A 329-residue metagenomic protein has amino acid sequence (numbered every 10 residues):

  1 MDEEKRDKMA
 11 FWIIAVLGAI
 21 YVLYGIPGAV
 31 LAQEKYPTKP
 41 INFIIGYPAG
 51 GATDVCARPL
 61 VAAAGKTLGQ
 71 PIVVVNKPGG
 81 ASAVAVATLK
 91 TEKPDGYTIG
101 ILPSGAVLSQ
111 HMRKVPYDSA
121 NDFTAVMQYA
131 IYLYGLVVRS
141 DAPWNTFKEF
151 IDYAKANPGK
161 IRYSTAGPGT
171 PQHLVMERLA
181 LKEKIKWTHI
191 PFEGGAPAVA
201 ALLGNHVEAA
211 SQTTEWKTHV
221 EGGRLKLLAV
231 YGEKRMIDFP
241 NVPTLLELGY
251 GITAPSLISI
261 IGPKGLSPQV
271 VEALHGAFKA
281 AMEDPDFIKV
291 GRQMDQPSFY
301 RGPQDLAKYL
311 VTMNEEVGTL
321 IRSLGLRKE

Functional and structural regions predicted by a protein language model:
M1-T38, E329: Short, low-complexity disordered leader/linker segments with a strong preference for bacterial N-terminal type II
V30-D122, G159-K160, P168, K184-S211 (+3 more regions): N-terminal (or domain-start) structured segment
T38-P40, L181-I185, P268-E329: An extracytoplasmic/periplasmic, membrane-proximal ligand-sensing/linker region
A52-C56, L60, A64, A81-A85 (+10 more regions): Stable alpha-helical elements in mature extracytoplasmic
K66-G69, E221, L246, E283 (+2 more regions): A short hydrophobic alpha-helix cap/turn motif
T88-Y97, H111-P197, L245-E247, P255-V290: Hinge/capping helix and adjacent helix->loop/strand transition within the periplasmic-binding protein
P103-G105, A142, G167-G169, Y231-K234: Short, flexible active-site-adjacent loop segments at beta-strand->alpha-helix junctions, enriched in small/polar
G105-K114, R178-K182, A209-P240, G318: A ligand-binding cleft/hinge motif common to bilobed small-molecule-binding domains
